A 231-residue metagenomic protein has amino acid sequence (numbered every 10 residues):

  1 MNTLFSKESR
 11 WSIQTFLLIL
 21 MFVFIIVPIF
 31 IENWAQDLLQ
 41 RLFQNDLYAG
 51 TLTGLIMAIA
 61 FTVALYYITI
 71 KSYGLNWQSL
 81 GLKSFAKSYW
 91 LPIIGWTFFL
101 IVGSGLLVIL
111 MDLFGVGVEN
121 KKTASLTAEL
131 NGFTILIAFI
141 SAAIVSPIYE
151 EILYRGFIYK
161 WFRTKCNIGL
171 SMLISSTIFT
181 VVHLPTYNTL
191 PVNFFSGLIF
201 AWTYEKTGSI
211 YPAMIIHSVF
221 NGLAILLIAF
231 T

Functional and structural regions predicted by a protein language model:
M1-S88, G105, G222-T231: N-terminal, membrane-interfacial amphipathic/helix-forming hydrophobic leader that caps and precedes the first
Q14-I19, T51-L52, W90-G95, L136-I140 (+3 more regions): Hydrophobic alpha-helical transmembrane segments
F30-N33, G169-V182, Y187-T231: Functionally important transmembrane alpha-helices
Q40-T51, W77-S146: Juxtamembrane helix-loop-helix connectors linking adjacent transmembrane helices in multi-pass membrane enzymes
R41-M57, F133-A138, C166-S175, S209-P212: Membrane-interface starts of transmembrane alpha-helices
M57-F61, S141, V192-F200: Hydrophobic core segments of transmembrane alpha-helices in multi-pass, intramembrane catalytic enzymes
G74, K165-C166, K206-T207: Helix-loop interface residues and adjacent transmembrane-helix termini in multi-pass membrane transporters, primarily
F98-G103, A124-L184: Function-critical hydrophobic alpha-helical transmembrane segments in multi-pass membrane proteins
